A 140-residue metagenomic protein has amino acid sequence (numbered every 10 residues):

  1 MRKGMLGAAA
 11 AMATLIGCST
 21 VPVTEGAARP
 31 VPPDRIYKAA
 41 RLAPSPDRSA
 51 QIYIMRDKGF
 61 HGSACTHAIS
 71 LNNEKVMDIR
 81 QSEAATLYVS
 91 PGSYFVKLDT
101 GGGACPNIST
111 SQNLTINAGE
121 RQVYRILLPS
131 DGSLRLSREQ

Functional and structural regions predicted by a protein language model:
M1-C18: Sec-dependent bacterial lipoprotein signal peptides
C18-Q140: Short loop/turn and low-complexity linker motifs enriched in small/turn-promoting residues
